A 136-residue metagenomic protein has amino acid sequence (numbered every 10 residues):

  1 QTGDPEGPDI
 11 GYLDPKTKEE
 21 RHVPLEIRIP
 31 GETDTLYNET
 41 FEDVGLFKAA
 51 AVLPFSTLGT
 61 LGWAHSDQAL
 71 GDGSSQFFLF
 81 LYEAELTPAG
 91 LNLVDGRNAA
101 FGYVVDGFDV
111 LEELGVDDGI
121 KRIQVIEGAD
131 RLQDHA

Functional and structural regions predicted by a protein language model:
Q1-A136: Cyclophilin-like peptidyl-prolyl cis-trans isomerases
